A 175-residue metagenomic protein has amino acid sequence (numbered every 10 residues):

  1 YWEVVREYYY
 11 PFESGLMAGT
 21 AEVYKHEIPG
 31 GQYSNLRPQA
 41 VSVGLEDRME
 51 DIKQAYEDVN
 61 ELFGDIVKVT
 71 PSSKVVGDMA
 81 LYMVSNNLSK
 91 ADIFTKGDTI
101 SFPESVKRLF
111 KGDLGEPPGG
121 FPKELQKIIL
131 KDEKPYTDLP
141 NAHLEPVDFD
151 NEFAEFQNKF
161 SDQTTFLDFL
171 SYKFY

Functional and structural regions predicted by a protein language model:
Y1-G15: Functional cores that coordinate and move charged inorganic groups
E13-V23, E27-Y175: Terminal or standalone catalytic/regulatory effector modules within metabolic enzymes and repeat proteins
